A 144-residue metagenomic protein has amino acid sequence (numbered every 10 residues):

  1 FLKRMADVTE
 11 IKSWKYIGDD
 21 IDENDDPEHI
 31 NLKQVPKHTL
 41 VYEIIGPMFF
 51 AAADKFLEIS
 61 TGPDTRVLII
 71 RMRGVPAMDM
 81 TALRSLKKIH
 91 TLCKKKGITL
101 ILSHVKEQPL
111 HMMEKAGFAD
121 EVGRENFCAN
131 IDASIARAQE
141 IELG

Functional and structural regions predicted by a protein language model:
F1-K115, D120-E121, Q139: The feature marks cytosolic C-terminal regulatory regions of anion transporters and related permeases
E58, F127-A129, E142: Generic secondary-structure boundary signal with a strong preference for alpha-helix termini
E121-R137: Short acidic-hydrophobic, aromatic-tinged amphipathic segments that line or gate anion-handling sites
A138-G144: Intrinsically disordered or compositionally simple regulatory linkers and C-terminal tails in signal-transduction
